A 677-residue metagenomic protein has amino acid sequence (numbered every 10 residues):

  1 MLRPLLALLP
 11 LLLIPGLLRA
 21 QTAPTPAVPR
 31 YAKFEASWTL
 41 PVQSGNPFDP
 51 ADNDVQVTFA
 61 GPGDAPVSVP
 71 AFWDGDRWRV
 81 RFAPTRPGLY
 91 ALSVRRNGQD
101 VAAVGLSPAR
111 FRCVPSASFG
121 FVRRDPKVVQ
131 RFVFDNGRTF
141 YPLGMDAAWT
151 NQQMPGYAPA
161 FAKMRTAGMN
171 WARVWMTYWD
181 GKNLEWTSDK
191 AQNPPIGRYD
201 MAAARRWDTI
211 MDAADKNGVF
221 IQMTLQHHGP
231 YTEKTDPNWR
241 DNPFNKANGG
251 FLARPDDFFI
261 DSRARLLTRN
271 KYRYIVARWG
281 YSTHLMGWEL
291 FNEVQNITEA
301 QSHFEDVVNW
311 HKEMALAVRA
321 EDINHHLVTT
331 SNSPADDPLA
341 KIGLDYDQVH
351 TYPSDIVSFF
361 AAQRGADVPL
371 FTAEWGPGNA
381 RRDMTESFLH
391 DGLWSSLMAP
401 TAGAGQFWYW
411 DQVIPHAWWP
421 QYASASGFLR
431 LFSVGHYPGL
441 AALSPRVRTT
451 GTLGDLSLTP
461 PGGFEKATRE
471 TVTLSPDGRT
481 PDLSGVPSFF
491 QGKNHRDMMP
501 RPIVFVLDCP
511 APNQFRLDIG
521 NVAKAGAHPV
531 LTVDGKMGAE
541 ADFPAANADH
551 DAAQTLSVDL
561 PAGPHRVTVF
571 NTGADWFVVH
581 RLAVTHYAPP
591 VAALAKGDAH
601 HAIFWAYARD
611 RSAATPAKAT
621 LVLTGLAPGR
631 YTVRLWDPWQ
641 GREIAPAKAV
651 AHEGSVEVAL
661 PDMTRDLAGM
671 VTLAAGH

Functional and structural regions predicted by a protein language model:
A7-G16: Bacterial N-terminal signal peptides
L18-T22: Boundary at the C-terminal end of the N-terminal hydrophobic targeting segment
P24-R30, Q43-F48, A380, D391-D518 (+4 more regions): Aromatic- and carboxylate-lined catalytic core of secreted/periplasmic carbohydrate-active enzymes
V28-S68: Mature N-terminal segment immediately following signal peptide/propeptide cleavage in secreted/periplasmic
D54, S116-Y346, H350-V357, A366: Active-site mouth of glycoside hydrolases
V67-K127: Extended acidic/polar, glycine-enriched regions that form or flank non-catalytic beta-rich accessory modules
D74-R79, A548-Q554, G654: Aromatic sugar-binding surface patches on proteins that engage polysaccharides or sugar-phosphate polymers
V219, H325, K341-F428: Catalytic-core region of carbohydrate-active enzymes that cleave or remodel glycosidic bonds
